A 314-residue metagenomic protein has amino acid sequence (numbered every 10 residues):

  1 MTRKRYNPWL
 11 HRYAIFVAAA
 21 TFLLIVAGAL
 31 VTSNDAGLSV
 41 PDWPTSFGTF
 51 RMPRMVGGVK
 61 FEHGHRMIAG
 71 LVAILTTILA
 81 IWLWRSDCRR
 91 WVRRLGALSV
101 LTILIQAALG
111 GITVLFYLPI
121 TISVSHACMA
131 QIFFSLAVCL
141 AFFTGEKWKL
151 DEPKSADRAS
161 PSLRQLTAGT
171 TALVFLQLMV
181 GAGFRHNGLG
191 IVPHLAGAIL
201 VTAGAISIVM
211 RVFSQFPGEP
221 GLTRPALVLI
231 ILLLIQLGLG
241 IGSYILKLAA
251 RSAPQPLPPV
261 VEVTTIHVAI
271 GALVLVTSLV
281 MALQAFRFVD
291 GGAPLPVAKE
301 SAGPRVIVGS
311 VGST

Functional and structural regions predicted by a protein language model:
M1-T314: Polytopic transmembrane helical bundles with strong interfacial aromatic enrichment
